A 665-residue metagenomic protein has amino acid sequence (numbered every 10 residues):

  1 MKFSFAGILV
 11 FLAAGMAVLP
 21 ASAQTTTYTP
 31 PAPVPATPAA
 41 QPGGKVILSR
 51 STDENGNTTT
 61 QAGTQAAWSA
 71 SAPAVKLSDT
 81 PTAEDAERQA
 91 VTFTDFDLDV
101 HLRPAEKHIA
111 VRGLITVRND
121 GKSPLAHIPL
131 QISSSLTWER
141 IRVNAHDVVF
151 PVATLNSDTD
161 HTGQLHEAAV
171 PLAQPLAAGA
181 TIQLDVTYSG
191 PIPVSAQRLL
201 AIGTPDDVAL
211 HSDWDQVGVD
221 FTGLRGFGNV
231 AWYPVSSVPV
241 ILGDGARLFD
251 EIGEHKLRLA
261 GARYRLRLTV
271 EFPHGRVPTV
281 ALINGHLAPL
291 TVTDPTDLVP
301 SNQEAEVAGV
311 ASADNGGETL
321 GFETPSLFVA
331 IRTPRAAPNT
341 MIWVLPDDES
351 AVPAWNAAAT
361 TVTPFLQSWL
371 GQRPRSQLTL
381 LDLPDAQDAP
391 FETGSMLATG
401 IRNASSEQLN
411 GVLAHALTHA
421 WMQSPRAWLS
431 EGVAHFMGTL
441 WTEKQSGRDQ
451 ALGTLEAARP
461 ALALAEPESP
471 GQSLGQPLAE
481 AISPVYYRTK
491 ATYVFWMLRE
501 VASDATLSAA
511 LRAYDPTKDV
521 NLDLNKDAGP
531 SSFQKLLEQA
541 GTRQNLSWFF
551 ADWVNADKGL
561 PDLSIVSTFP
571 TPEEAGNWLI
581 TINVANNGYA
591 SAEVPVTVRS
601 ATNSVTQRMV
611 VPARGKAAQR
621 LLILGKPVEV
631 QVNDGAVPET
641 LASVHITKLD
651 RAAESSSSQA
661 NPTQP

Functional and structural regions predicted by a protein language model:
Q24-A110, S547-A551: N-terminal, polar/Ser/Thr-rich
I47, G56, L136-D213, I252-R258 (+1 more regions): A surface-exposed beta-strand-loop module
N57, P374-R375, P484-A575: Amphipathic alpha-helical substructures
G113, L259, L266-P278, T291-D294 (+2 more regions): Zn2+-dependent metallopeptidase catalytic core
R140-R142, G275-V280, P570-G635: Beta-strand-rich binding/interaction modules
D185-P325: Extended, low-hydrophobicity, Ser/Thr/Pro/Gly-biased non-transmembrane segments
R332-L429, V433, M437, W441 (+1 more regions): Juxtacatalytic substrate-recognition/specificity segment
A427-D504, P516-N525: Acidic/His/Gly-enriched intrinsically disordered linker/tail segments that often contain short helix/coil "MoRF-like"
